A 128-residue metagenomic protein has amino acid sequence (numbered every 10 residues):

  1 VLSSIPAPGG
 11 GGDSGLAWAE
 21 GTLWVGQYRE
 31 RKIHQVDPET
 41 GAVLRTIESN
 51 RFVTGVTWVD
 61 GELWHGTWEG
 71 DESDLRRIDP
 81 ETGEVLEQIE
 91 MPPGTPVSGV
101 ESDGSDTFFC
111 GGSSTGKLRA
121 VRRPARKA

Functional and structural regions predicted by a protein language model:
V1-P6, A42-I47, E84-E90: A short beta-strand motif characteristic of beta-propeller blades
P8-E20, N50-G61, P92-S105: Beta-rich, blade/repeat-based domains predominating in secreted/periplasmic proteins but also intracellular
V25-E30, H65-G70, F109-S114: Conserved beta-strand positions in repeat-built beta-propeller and related beta-rich domains
R31, A42, T54, S73 (+2 more regions): Glycine-centered loop/turn positions within well-structured domains that cap or flank conserved ligand/cofactor-binding
D37-G41, D79-G83, R122-R126: Short loop/turn segments that connect beta-strands within beta-propeller blades
V53-V59, H65-D74: Loop/turn-rich, solvent-exposed surfaces of beta-rich toroidal or solenoidal domains
T95-A128: Blade-level signature of beta-propeller repeat domains, shared across WD40, Kelch, NHL, RCC1 and BNR/Asp-box propellers
